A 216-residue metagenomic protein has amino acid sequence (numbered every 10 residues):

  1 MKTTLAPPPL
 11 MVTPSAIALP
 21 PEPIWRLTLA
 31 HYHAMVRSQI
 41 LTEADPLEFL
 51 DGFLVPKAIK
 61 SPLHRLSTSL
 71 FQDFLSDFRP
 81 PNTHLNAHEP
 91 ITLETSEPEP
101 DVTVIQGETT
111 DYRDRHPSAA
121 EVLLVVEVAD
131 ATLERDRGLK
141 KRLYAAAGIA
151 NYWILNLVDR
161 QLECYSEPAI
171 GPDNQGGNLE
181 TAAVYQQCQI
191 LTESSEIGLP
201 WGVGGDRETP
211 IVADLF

Functional and structural regions predicted by a protein language model:
K2-A30, A34, R65-A147, N151-F216: C-terminal interaction segment
I24-A58: Interdomain/boundary linker segments immediately adjacent to catalytic/signaling cores
L50, L54, K60-T68, Q72: Nuclease catalytic cores
